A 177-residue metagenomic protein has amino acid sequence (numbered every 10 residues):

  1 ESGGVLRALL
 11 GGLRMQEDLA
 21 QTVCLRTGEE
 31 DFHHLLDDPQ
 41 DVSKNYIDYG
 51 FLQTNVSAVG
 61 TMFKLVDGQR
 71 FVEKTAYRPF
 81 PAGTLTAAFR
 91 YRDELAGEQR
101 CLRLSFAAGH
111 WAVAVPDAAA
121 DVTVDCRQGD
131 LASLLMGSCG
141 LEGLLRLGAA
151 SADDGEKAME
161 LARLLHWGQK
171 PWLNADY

Functional and structural regions predicted by a protein language model:
E1-Y177: Intrinsically disordered, low-complexity, positively biased terminal segments
